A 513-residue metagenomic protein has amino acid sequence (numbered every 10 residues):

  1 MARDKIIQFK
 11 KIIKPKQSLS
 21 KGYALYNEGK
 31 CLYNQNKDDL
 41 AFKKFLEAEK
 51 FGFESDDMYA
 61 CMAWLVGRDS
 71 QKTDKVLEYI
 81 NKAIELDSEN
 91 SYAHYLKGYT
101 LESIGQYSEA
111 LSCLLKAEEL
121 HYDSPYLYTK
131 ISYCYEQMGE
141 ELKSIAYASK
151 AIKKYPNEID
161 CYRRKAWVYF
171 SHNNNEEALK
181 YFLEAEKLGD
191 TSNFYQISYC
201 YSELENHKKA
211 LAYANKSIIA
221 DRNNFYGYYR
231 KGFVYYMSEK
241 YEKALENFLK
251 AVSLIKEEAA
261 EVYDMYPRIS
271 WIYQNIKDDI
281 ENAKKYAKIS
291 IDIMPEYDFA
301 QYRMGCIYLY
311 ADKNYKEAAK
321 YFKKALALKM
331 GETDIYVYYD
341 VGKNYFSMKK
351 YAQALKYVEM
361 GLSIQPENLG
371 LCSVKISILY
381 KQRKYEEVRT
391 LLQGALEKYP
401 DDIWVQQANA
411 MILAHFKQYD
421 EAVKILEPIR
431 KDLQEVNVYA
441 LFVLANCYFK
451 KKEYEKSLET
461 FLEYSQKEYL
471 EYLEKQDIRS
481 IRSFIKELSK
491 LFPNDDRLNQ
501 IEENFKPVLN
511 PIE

Functional and structural regions predicted by a protein language model:
A2-K5, A41, V76, A110 (+10 more regions): Single-residue signature of alpha-solenoid repeat helices
L19, F53, S88, Y122 (+11 more regions): Short coil turns that delineate tetratricopeptide repeat
Y23, D57, Y92, Y126 (+12 more regions): Start-of-helix register in tetratricopeptide repeats
K30, W64, Y99, Y133 (+9 more regions): Residue-level recognition of tetratricopeptide repeat
N34, R68-D69, S103-I104, Q137 (+11 more regions): Register position in tetratricopeptide repeats
D38, T73, Y107, E141 (+10 more regions): TPR-repeat structural position
